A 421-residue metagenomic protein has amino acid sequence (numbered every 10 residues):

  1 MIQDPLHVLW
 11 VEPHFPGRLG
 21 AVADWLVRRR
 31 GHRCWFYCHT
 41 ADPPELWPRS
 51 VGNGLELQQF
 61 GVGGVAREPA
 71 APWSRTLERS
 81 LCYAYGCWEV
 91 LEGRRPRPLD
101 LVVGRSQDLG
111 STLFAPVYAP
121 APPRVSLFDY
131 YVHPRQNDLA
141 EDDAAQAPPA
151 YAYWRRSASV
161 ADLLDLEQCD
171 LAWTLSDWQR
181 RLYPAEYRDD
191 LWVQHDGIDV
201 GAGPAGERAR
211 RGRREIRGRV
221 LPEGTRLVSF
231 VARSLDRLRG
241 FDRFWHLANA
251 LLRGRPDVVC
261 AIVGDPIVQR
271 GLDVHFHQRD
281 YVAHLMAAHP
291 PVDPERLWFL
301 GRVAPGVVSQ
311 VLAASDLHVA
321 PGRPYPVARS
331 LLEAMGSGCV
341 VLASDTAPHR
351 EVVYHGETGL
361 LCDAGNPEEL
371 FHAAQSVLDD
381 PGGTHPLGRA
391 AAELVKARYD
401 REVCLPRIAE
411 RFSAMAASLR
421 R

Functional and structural regions predicted by a protein language model:
M1-Q58, L251: N-terminal subdomain of nucleotide-sugar transferases
G64-W73, P122-V160, G201-G206, E223 (+1 more regions): Acceptor-binding helix/loop patch of EC 2.4 sugar-transfer enzymes, predominantly nucleotide-sugar-dependent
R214-R239, W245-A248, A261: Conserved donor-binding/catalytic core segment of Leloir-type glycosyltransferases
V268, D273-R302: Nucleotide-activated donor-binding/catalytic signature segment of Leloir-type glycosyltransferases, i.e., the conserved
R323: Aromatic "clamp/platform" in nucleotide-sugar-dependent glycosyltransferases that forms part of the donor/acceptor
V340-A343: Short hydrophobic beta-strand element within catalytic cores of glycosyltransferases and related nucleotide-activated
H355-G356, L360-P367, S376-P381: Conserved acidic donor-binding segment of nucleotide-sugar-dependent glycosyltransferases
E369, S376, G383-R398, C404-E410: A short, well-ordered alpha-helix in the C-terminal region of glycosyltransferases
